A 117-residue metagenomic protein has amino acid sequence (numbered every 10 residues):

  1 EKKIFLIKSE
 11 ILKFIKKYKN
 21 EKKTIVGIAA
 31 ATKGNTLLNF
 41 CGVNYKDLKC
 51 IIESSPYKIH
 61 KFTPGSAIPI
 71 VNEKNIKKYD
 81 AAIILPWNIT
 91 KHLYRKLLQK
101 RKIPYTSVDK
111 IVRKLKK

Functional and structural regions predicted by a protein language model:
E1-K117: Hydrophobic, well-ordered beta-alpha structural blocks that scaffold small-molecule cofactor pockets
